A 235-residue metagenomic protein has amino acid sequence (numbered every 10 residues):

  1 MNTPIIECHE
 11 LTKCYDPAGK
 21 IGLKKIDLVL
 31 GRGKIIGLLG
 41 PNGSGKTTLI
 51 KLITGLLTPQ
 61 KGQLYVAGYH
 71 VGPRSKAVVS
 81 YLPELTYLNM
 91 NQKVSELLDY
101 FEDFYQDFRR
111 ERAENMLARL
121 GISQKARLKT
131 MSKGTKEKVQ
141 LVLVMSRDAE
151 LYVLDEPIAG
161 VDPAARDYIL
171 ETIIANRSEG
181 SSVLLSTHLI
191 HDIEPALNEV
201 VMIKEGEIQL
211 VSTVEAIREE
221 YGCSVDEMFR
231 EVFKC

Functional and structural regions predicted by a protein language model:
M1-I26, R32: A short, flexible loop at the N-terminus of ABC-type nucleotide-binding domains that lies
L39-P41: The feature captures the beta-strand-to-loop junction immediately N-terminal to the Walker
T54: Helix-to-loop junction immediately C-terminal to a conserved catalytic motif
G62-S75: Conserved ABC transporter NBD signature motif
E84-V139: ABC-family P-loop ATPase nucleotide-binding domains
Y152-E156: Catalytic Walker B motif of ABC-type/P-loop ATPase nucleotide-binding domains
V211-S212: ABC ATPase "signature
